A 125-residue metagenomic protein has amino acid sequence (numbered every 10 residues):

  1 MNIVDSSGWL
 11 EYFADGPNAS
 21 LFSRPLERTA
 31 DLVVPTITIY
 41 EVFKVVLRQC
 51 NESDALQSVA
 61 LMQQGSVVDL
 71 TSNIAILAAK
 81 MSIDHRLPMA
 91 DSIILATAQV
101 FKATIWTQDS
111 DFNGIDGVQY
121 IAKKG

Functional and structural regions predicted by a protein language model:
M1, Q64, L95, Q99-G125: Acidic, PIN/NYN-like endoribonuclease modules and their adjacent C-terminal/linker elements
M1-V34, V46-Q57: Short, well-structured N-terminal submotif of metal-dependent ribonuclease cores
V4-D5, V34-T36, L87-P88, D109 (+1 more regions): Histidine- and aromatic-rich ligand-binding microenvironments
W9-L10, I39, A75, F112-N113: A generic structural signal for short hydrophobic patches within well-formed alpha-helices
A19, I39, A55-S58, T71 (+1 more regions): A general structural signal for well-ordered alpha-helical segments in protein cores
Q49-S53, H85, A122-G125: Short, hinge-like loop/turn segments at secondary-structure boundaries
V67-Q108: Active-site neighborhoods of divalent-metal-dependent phosphate/nucleic-acid chemistry enzymes
